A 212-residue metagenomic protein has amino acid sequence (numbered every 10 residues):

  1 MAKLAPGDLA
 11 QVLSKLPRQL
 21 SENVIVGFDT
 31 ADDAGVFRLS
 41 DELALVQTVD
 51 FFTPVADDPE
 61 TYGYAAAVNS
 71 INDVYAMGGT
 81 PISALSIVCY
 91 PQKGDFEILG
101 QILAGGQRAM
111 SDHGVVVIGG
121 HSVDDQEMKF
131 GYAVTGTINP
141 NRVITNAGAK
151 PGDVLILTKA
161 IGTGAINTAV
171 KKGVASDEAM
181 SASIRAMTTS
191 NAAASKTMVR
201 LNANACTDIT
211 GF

Functional and structural regions predicted by a protein language model:
M1-F212: Helix-biased detector of long, well-ordered alpha-helical tracts
